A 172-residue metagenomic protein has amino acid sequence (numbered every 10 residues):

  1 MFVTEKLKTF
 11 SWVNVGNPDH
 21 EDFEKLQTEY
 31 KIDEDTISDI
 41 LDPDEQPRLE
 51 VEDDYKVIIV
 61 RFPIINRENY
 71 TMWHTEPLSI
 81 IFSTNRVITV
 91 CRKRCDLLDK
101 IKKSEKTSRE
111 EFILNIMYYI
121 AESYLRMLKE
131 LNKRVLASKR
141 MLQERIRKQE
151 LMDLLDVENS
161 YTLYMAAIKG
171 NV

Functional and structural regions predicted by a protein language model:
M1-V172: Peripheral, non-transmembrane regulatory/ligand-interaction domains of membrane transport proteins
